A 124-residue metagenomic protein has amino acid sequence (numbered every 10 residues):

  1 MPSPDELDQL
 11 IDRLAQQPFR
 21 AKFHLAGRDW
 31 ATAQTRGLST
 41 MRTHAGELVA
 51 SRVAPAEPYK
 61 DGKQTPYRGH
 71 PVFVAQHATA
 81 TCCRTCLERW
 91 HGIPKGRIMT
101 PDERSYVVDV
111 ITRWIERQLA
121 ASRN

Functional and structural regions predicted by a protein language model:
P2, E6, R89, I93 (+1 more regions): RNA-interacting cores
P2-V49: Core of compact, soluble alpha-helical bundle domains
T43-S51, T85-R89, R113: Short, hydrophobic/amphipathic alpha-helical patches that form generic packing surfaces within helical domains
Y59-T79: Immediate flanking context of iron-sulfur cluster ligation sites
V72, A80-R84, V108: Compact, Lys/Arg-rich rRNA/RNP-binding cores from ribosome-related proteins
T85-I111: Iron-sulfur (Fe-S) cluster-binding segments and ferredoxin-like electron-carrier domains, especially [2Fe-2S]
S105-N124: Short Fe-S-cluster ligation motifs
